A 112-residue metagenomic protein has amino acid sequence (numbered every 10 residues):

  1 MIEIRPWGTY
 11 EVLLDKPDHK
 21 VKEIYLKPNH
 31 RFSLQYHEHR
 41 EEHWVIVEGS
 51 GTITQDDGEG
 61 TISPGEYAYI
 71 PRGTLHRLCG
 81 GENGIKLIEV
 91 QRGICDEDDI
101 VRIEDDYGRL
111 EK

Functional and structural regions predicted by a protein language model:
M1-R5, R77-K112: Double-stranded beta-helix
M1-Y36, R40-E41, V90: A short glycine-rich, His/Asp/Glu-containing loop-to-beta-strand
L14, Y25, Q35, V45 (+3 more regions): Well-ordered beta-strand positions
K22, F32, G58-I62, D99-V101: Short beta-strand segments
E23, H43, T52, Y67 (+1 more regions): Short, surface-exposed charged micro-motifs
H30, H39-R40, G58, T74 (+1 more regions): A generic "binding-loop/recognition-motif" signal
H39-T52, D56-D57: Glycine- and acidic-residue-biased ligand/ion/polar-headgroup-sensing regions
D56-L75: Short acidic-glycine-tyrosine-enriched beta hairpin
